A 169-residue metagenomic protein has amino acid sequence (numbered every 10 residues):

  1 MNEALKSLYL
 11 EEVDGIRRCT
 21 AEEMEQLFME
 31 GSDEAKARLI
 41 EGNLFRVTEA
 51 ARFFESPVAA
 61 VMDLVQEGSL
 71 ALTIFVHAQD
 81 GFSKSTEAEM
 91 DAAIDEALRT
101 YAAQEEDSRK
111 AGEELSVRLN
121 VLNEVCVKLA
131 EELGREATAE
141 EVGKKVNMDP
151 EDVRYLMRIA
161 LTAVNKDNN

Functional and structural regions predicted by a protein language model:
M1-S108: Alpha-helical promoter-recognition and RNA polymerase-docking modules of transcription initiation factors, dominated by
R99-A102, K110-N169: Charged, low-cysteine interdomain linkers and short loop/connector segments that bridge structured helical modules
